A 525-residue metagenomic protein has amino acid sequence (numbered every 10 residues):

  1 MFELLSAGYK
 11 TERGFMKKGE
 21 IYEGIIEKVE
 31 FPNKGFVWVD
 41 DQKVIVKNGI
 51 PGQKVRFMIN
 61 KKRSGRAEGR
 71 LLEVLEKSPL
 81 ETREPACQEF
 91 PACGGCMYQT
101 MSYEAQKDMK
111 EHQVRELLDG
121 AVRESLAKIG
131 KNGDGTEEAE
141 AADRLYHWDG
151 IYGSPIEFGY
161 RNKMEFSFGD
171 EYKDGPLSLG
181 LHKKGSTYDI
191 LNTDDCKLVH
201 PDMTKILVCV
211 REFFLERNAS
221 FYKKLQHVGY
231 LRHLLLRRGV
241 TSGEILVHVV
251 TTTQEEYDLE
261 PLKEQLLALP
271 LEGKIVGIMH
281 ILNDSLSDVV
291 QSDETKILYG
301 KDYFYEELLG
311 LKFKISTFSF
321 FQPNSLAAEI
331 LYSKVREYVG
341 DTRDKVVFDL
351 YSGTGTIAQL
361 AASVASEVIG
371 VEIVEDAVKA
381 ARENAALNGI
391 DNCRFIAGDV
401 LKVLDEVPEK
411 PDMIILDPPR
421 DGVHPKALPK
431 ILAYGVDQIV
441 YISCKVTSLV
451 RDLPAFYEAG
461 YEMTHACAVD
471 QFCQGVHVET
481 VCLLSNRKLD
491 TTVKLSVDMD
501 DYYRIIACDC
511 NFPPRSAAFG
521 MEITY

Functional and structural regions predicted by a protein language model:
F2-L4, G8-E23, K28-N33, N132-D134 (+1 more regions): Rossmann-like S-adenosyl-L-methionine
G8-E89, K128-D134, K184, R394 (+2 more regions): Terminal RNA-binding accessory module
G35-D40, G180-K183, H248-V250, A381: Short, acidic/hydrophobic/Gly-rich beta-strand patch recurrent on exposed beta strands that often constitutes part
M58-K62, S167-E171, R237-T241, S485-R487: Short beta-strand micro-motifs enriched in acidic
L75-P85, A92-K131, G135-S220, T241 (+1 more regions): Extended interfacial segments that mediate partner engagement and assembly in macromolecular machines
D149-E157, K224, H233, R237 (+1 more regions): Short, solvent-exposed loop/turn elements at beta->coil junctions and helix N-caps that rim active or binding pockets
L236, G243-T252, K312-S316, M413: Short, aliphatic-rich beta-strand segments
C508-T524: C-terminal beta-signal and terminal closure region of outer-membrane beta-barrel proteins
